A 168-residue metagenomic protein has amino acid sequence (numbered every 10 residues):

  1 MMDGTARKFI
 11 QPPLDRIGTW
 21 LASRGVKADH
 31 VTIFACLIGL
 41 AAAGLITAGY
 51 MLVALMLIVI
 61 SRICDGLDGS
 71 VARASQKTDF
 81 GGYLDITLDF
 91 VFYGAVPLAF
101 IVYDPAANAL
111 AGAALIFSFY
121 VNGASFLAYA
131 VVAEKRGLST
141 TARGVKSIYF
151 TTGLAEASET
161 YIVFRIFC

Functional and structural regions predicted by a protein language model:
M1-T19, T87-C168: A feature for the membrane-embedded catalytic helix bundles of lipid/isoprenoid biosynthetic enzymes
M1-V53: Topogenic membrane-insertion module of multi-pass membrane proteins
D15, G25, D29, G39 (+4 more regions): Generic hydrophobic-segment detector
L21-A22, V71-A72, I166: Broad structural signal for hydrophobic residues in well-ordered alpha-helices, predominantly aliphatic
S23-V26, G49, Q76, F80 (+2 more regions): Juxtamembrane loop-transmembrane helix junctions in multi-pass integral membrane proteins, especially the extracellular
V26, I46, M51, D65 (+2 more regions): Proteins with a high burden of low-complexity, intrinsically disordered sequence enriched in S/T/G/P/A and R, requiring
T32-F80, F117: Membrane-embedded alpha-helical segments that form the functional core of polytopic membrane enzymes, especially those
Y83-L84: Membrane-interface alpha-helices at helix entry/exit sites of multi-pass transporters
